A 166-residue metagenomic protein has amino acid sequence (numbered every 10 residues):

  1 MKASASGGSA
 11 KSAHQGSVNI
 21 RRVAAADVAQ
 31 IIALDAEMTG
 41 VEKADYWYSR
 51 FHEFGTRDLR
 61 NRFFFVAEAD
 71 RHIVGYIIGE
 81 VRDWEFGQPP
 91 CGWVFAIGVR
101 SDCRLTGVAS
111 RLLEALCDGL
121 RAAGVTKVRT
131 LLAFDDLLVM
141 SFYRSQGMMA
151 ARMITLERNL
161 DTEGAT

Functional and structural regions predicted by a protein language model:
M1-A26, D161-T166: Conserved N-terminal entry element of GNAT/NAT acetyltransferase domains
R22-A26, A33-P90, F95, R100 (+2 more regions): Acetyl-CoA-dependent GNAT
R62, A151-T155: Short hydrophobic/aromatic beta-strand or adjacent loop that forms the aromatic wall/cage of a ligand/substrate-binding
R100-D102, T106, D135: Active-site acidic-Proline motif in GNAT/NAT acetyltransferases
L105-D118, S145: Conserved acetyl-CoA-binding loop-helix of GNAT-fold acetyltransferases
S110, F134-R152: Conserved active-site alpha-helix within GNAT-family acetyltransferase domains
L120-L132: Conserved GNAT acetyl-CoA-binding A-motif
T130-V139, E157, D161: Conserved beta-strand-loop-alpha-helix junction that forms the acyl-donor binding cleft
